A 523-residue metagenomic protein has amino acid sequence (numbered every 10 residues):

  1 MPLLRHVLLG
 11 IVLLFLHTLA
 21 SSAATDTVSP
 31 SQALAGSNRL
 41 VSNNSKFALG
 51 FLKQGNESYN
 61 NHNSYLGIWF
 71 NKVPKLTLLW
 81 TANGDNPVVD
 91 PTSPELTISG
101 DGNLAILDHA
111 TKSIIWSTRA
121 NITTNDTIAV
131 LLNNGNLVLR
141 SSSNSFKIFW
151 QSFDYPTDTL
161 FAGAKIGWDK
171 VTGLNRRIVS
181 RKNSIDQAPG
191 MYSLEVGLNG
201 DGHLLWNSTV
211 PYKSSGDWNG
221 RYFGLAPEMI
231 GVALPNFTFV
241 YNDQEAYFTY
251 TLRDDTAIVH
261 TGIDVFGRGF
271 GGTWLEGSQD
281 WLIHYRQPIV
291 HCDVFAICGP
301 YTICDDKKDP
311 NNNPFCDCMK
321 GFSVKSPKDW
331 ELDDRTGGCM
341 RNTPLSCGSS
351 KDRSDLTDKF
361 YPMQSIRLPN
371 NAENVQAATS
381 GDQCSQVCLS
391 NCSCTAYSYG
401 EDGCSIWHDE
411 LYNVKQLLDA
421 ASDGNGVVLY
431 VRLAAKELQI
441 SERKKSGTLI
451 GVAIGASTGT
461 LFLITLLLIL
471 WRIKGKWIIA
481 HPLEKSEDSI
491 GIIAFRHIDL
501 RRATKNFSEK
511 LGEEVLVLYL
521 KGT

Functional and structural regions predicted by a protein language model:
P2-I473, I478: Beta-rich ligand-binding surfaces for carbohydrates and other polyanions
V387, V452-A453, P482, D499 (+1 more regions): Amphipathic alpha-helical interaction/coupling elements
I478-D488: Short, contiguous pre-domain boundary segments
S486-L511: A short, low-complexity linker immediately N-terminal to eukaryotic Hanks-type protein kinase catalytic domains
E514: Short glycine- and acidic-residue-rich catalytic loops of nucleotidyl-transferase/cyclase enzymes
L518: Conserved N-lobe ATP-binding subsite of Hanks-type protein kinase domains, especially the beta3 VAIK lysine
